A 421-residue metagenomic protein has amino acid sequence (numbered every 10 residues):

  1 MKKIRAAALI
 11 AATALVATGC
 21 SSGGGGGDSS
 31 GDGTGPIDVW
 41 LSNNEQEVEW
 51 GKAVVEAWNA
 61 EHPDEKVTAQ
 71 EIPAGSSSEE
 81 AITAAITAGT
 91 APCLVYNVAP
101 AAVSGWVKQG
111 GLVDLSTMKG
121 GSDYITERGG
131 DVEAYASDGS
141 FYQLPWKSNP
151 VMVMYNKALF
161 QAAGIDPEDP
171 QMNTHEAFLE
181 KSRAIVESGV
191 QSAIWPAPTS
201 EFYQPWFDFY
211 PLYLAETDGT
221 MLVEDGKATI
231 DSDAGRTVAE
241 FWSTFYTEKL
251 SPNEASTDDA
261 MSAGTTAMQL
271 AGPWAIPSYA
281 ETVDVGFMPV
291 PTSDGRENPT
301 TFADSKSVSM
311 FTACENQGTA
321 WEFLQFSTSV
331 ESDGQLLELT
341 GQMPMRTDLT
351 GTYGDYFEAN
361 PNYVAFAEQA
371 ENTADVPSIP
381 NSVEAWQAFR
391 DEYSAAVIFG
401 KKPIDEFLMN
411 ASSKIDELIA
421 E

Functional and structural regions predicted by a protein language model:
M1-D38, A60, D416-E421: Short, low-complexity disordered leader/linker segments with a strong preference for bacterial N-terminal type II
A57, E61-E127, A162-G164, A267-M268 (+3 more regions): Extracytoplasmic "Venus flytrap"/periplasmic binding protein-like
A57-A60, A163, E240, T244-S251 (+4 more regions): Extracytoplasmic/periplasmic substrate-recognition and gating elements
V98-V151, L179, D208, D284 (+3 more regions): Hinge/lid segment of periplasmic solute-binding proteins
V132-E133, E338-D391, A395: Long, aromatic- and glycine/proline-rich binding clefts that accommodate carbohydrate-like moieties
S140-W146, V151, Q161, E176-K227 (+1 more regions): Extracytoplasmic/periplasmic solute-binding protein
Q161, P167, E371-E421: Conserved C-terminal helix/tail region of periplasmic/extracytoplasmic solute-binding proteins
E180-I185, E224-N253: Glycine-centered hinge/linker elements that transmit conformational signals in sensory and ligand-binding systems
